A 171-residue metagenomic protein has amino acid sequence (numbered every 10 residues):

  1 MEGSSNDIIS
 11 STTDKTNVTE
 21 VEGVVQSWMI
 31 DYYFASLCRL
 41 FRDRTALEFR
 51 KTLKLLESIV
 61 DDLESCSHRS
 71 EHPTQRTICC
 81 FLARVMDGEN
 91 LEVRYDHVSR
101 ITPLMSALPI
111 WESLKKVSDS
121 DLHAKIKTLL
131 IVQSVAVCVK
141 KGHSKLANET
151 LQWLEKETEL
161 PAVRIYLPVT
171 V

Functional and structural regions predicted by a protein language model:
M1-L55: N-terminal alpha-helical scaffolding segments that mark the starts of alpha-solenoid/helical-repeat architectures
V60-V171: Alpha-helical bundle protein-protein interaction modules that mediate dimerization/oligomerization and scaffolding
